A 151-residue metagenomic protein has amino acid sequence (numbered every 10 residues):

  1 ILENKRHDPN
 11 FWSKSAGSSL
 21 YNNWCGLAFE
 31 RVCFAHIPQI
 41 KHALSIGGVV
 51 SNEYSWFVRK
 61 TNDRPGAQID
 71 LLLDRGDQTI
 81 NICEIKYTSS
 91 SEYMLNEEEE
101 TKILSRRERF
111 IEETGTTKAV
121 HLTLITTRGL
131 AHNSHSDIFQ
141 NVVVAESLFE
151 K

Functional and structural regions predicted by a protein language model:
I1-K151: A cross-kingdom feature that marks ATP-driven nucleic-acid transaction machinery
